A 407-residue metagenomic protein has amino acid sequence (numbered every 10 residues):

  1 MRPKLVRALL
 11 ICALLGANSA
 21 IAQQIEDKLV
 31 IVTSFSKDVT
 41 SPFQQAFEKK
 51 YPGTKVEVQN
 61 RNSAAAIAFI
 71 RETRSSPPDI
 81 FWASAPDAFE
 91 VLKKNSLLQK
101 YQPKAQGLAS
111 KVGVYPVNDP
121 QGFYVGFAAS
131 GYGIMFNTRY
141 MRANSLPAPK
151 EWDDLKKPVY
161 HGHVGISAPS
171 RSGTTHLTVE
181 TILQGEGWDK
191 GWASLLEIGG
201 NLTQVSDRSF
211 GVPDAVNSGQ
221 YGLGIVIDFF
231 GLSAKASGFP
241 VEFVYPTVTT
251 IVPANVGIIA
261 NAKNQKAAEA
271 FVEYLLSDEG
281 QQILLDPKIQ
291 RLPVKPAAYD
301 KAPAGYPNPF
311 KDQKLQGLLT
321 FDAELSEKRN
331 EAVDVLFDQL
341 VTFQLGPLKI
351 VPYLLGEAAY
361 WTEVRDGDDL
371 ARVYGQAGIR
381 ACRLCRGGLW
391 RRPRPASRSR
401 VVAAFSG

Functional and structural regions predicted by a protein language model:
Q23-E90: Early extracytoplasmic/lumenal segment of secretory-pathway proteins
N60-A68, D87, G199-D214, I251-V252: Short helix-initiation/N-cap motifs at beta->coil->alpha
P77-F81, Q99-T138, D153, G162-I166: A structural signal for short loop-to-beta-strand junctions that line the ligand-binding cleft of periplasmic/secreted
L92-K100, D119-Q121, S233-Y245: Ligand-binding "clamshell"
M135-Y140, I251-Q265, I283-L284: A bilobed periplasmic-binding-protein/Venus flytrap-type ligand-binding module shared by bacterial periplasmic
T181-Y245: Ligand-binding pocket segment of bilobal, Venus flytrap-like solute-binding proteins
I259-A268, V272-E324: Mature extracytoplasmic/periplasmic domains
P307-G407: Long, charged, low-complexity terminal extensions
